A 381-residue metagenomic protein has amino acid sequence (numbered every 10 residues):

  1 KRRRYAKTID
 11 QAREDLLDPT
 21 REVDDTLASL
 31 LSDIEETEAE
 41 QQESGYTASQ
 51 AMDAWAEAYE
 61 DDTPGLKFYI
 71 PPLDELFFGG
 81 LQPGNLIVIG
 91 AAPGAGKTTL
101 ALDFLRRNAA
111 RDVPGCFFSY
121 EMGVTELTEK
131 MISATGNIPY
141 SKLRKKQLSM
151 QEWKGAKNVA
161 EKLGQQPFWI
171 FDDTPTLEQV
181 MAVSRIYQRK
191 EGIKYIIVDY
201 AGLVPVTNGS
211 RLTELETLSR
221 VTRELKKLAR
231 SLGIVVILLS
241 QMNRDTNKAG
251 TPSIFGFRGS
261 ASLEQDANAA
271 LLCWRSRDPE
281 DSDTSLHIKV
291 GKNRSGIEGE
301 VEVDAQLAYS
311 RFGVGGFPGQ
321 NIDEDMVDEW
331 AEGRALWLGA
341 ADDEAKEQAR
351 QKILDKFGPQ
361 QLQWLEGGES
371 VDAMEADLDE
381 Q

Functional and structural regions predicted by a protein language model:
K1-Y59, A95, A335-L338, D355 (+2 more regions): Short, small/acidic-rich helices and loops at N termini and domain boundaries of DNA replication/processing enzymes
R2, A6, K67-I70, T125 (+6 more regions): Amphipathic alpha-helical transducer elements in NTP-driven molecular machines
E40-I138, N158, D379-Q381: The Walker A/P-loop phosphate-binding site
V88, I170, K194-I197, L271: Structural motif
A110-G192, V206, V301-D304, V314: Cytosolic-facing regulatory segments adjacent to core modules
E121-M122, L238-N243: A short beta-strand-to-loop transition that corresponds to the Sensor-1 phosphate-sensing loop of AAA+ P-loop ATPases
N137, L177-I193, R230-L232, R244-Q381: C-terminal regions of RecA-like/P-loop NTPase motor modules
K194-L238: Helical hairpin unit composed of two closely spaced alpha helices linked by a short loop
